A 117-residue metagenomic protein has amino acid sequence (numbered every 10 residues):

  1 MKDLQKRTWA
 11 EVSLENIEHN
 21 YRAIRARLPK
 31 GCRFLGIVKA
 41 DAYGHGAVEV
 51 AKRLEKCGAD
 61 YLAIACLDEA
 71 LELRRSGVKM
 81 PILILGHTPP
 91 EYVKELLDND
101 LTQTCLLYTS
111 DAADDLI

Functional and structural regions predicted by a protein language model:
M1-T102: A charged N-terminal "starter" segment
T104-L106: Glycine-rich anion/phosphate-binding loops
Y108-I117: Single conserved hydrophobic/aromatic residue that forms the stacking wall/gate of nucleotide- or nucleobase-binding
